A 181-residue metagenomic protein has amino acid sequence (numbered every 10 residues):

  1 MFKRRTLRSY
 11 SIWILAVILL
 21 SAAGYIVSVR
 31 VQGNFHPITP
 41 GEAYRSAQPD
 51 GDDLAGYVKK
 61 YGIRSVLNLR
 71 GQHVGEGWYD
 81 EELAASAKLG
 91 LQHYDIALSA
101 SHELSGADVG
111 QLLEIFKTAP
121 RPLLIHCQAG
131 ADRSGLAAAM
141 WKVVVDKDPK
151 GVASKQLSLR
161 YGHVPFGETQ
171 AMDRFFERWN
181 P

Functional and structural regions predicted by a protein language model:
F2-L123, L136-P181: Cys-dependent protein tyrosine phosphatase-like superfamily
C127: Short cysteine clusters
